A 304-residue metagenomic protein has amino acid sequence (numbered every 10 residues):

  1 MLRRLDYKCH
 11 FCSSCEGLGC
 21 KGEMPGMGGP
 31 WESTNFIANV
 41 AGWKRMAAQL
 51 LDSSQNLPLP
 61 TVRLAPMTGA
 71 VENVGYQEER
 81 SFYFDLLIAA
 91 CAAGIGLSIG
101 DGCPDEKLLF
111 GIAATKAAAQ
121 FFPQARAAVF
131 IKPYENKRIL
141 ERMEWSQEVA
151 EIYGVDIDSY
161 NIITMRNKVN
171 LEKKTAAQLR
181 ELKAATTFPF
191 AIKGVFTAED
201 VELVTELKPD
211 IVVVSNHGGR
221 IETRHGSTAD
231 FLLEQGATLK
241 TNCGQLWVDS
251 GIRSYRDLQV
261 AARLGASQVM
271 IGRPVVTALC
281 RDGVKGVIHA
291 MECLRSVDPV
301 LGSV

Functional and structural regions predicted by a protein language model:
M1-N39, A229-V304: Alpha/beta catalytic cores of nucleotide-metabolism and tRNA/nucleoside-modifying enzymes
L2-E202, E206, G218-I221: Active-site entrance/lid segments in N-terminal catalytic domains of soluble metabolic enzymes
E79-S81, N170-K174, G226-L233, G286-V287: Charged helix-capping and loop-helix junction motifs
I95, F188, P209, G244 (+1 more regions): Short glycine/serine/threonine/alanine-rich loop segments
G96-D101, A128, V213-V214, Q268-I271 (+1 more regions): Short hydrophobic alpha-helical runs that function as membrane-insertion/retention elements
I152-S159, I211-S215, V269-R273: Non-cysteine beta-strand/loop elements that form the S-adenosyl-L-methionine
D200-I211, S227, A262-M270: A glycine-rich, aromatic-flanked flexible loop/lid motif
